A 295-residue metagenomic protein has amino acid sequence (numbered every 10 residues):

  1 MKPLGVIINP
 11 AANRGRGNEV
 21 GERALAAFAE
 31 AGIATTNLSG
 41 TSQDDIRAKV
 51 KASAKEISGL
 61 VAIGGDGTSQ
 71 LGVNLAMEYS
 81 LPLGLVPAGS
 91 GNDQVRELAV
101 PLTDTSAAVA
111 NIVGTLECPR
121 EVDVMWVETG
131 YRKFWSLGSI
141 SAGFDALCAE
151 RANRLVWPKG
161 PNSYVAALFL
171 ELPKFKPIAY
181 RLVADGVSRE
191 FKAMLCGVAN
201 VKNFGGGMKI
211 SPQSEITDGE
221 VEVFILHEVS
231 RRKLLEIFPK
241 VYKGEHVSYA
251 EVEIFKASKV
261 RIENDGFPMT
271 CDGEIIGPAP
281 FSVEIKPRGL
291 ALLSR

Functional and structural regions predicted by a protein language model:
M1-L60, Q70, V109-A110: ATP/NTP phosphate-donor binding region
G5, A31, L38-G40, M77-P82 (+1 more regions): Catalytic core of DAGKc-family lipid kinases
P10, I63-G65, V86-G89: Glycine-rich beta-strand-to-loop/alpha-helix junction loops that act as flexible
G17, A184, E190, E215 (+1 more regions): ATP/nucleoside-binding phosphotransfer catalytic cores, i.e., glycine-rich phosphate-binding loops
T68-Y79: Short Gly/Thr/Asp-enriched flexible loops that form oxyanion-binding sites at enzyme active sites
S141, D145, G197-S211, I275: Glycine-rich phosphate/pyrophosphate-binding beta-alpha loops
V156-S163, P212-K233: Gly/Ser/Thr-rich active-site loops/lids in small-molecule metabolic enzymes that frequently grip phosphoryl groups
